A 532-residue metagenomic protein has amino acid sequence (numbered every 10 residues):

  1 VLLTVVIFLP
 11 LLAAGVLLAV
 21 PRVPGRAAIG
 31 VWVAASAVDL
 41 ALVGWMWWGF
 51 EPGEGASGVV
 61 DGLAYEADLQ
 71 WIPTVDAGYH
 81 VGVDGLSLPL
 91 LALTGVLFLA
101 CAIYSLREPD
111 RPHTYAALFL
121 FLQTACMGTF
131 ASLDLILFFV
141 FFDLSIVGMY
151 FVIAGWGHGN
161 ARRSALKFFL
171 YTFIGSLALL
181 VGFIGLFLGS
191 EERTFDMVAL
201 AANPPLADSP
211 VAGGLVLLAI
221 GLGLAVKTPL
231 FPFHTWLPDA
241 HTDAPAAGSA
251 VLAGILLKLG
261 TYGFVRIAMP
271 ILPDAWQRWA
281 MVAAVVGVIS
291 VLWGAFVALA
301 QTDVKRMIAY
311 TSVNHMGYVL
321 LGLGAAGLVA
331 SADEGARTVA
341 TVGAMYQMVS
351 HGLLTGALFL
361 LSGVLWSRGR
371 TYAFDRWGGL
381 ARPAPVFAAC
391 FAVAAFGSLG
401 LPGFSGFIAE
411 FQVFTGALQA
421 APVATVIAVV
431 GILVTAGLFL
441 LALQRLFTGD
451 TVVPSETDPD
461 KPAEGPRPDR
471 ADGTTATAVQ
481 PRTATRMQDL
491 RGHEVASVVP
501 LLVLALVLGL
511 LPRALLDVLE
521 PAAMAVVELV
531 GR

Functional and structural regions predicted by a protein language model:
V1-L2, V16-I103, R107-F119, T194 (+4 more regions): Transmembrane helix-loop-helix hairpins at membrane boundaries of multipass inner-membrane proteins
V1-L9, V83-T94, L135-G148, G213-V226 (+1 more regions): Structural signature of hydrophobic alpha-helical transmembrane segments
L3-T4, R26-I29, H113, L133-L137 (+7 more regions): Residues that define the loop-to-transmembrane-helix transition and helix capping in multi-pass membrane transporters
T4-A19, V33-M46, L91-S105, L122-T124 (+5 more regions): Central hydrophobic cores of alpha-helical transmembrane segments in multi-pass inner-membrane proteins across all
A14-A19, A102-I103, C126-G128, F151-V152 (+7 more regions): Alpha-helical transmembrane segments of multipass membrane proteins
P24-G25, T114-F121, M127-D208, V297-T371: Alpha-helical multi-pass transmembrane bundles of energy-transducing inner-membrane proteins
A34-A35, T114-A125, R163-L180, D196-G221 (+5 more regions): Interfacial and helix-entry/exit segments of alpha-helical transmembrane bundles in multi-pass inner-membrane proteins
F50-A77, L144, L177-H234, F264-V282 (+6 more regions): Juxtamembrane/interfacial segments at transmembrane-helix boundaries in multi-pass membrane proteins
